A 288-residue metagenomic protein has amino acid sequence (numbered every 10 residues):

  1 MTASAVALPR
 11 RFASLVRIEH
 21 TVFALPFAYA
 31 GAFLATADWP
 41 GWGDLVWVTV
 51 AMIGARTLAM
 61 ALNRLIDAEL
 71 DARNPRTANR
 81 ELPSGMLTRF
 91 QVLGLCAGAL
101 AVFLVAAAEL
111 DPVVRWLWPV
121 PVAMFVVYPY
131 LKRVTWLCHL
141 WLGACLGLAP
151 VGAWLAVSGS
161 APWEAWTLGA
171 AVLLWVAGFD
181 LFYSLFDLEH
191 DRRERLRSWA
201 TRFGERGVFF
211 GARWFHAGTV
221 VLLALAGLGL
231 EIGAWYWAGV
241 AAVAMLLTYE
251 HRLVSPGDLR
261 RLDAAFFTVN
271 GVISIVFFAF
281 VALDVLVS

Functional and structural regions predicted by a protein language model:
M1-R10, M60, R64-L87, L181-R206 (+1 more regions): Cytosolic, membrane-interface loops and tails of multi-pass inner-membrane proteins
A5-R10, V221, L225-S288: Extended hydrophobic alpha-helices typical of membrane-associated regions
R10-F23, M86, K132, S198-F210 (+1 more regions): Membrane interfacial helix-start motif at the N-side
R10-S14, V50, T57, R80-T167 (+4 more regions): Intramembrane alpha-helical segments
R17-A35, G143, G147, S274-F278: The first (N-terminal) embedded transmembrane alpha-helix
F33-V50, V113-F125, H139-E194, E205-G218 (+4 more regions): Functional transmembrane core segments of multi-pass inner-membrane proteins
L45-M52, A68-W118, R193-I232, A238 (+1 more regions): Multi-pass membrane catalytic core of lipid/isoprenoid biosynthesis enzymes
A51-N63, F125-P129, A171-F179, Y183 (+1 more regions): Alpha-helical transmembrane segments of multi-pass membrane proteins
